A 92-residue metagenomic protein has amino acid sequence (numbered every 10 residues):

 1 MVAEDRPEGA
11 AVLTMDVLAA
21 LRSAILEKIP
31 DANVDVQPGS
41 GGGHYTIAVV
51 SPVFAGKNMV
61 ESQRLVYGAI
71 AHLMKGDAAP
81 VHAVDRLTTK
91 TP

Functional and structural regions predicted by a protein language model:
V2-P92: N-terminal, polar/charged subdomain of small-to-medium soluble alpha/beta proteins
